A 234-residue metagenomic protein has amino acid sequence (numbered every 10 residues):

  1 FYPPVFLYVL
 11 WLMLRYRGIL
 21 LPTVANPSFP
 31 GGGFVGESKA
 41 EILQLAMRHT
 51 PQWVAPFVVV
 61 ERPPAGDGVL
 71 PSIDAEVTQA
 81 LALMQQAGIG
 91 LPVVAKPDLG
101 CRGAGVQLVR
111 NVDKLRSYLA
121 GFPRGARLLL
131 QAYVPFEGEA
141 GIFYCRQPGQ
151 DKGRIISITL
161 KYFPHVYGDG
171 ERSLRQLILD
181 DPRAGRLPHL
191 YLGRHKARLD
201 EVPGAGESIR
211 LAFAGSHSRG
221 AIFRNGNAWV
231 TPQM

Functional and structural regions predicted by a protein language model:
F1-P92, C101: Conserved N-proximal alpha/beta basic substrate-recognition cap immediately N-terminal to, or forming the N-lobe
L43, L115, G138-A140: Short, well-ordered alpha-helical microsegments
V60, Q107-N111, Y144-R146: Short beta-strand-to-turn element immediately C-terminal to the catalytic PLP-Schiff-base lysine in fold type I
D67, R116-S117, V166-G168: Short, surface-exposed linear segments at secondary-structure transitions and domain or protein termini
E76, N111-K114, S173: Alpha-helix N-cap recognition
Q79-V109, L119, R124-A140: ATP-grasp fold ATP-binding core
R110-K114, L160-F163: A short, sequence-level motif marking secondary-structure junctions
G121-M234: Catalytic core of tubulin tyrosine ligase-like
